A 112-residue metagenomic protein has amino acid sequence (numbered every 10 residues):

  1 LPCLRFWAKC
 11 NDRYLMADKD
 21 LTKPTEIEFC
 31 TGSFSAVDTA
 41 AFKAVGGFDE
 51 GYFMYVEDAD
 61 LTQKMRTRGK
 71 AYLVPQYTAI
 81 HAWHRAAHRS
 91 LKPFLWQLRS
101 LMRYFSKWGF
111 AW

Functional and structural regions predicted by a protein language model:
L1-C3, D38, L101: Generic structural signal for conserved hydrophobic packing positions in ordered secondary structure
L1-I27: Short, flexible, basic/aromatic active-site loop/helix in glycosyltransferases
P2, G47-E50, R99: Alpha-helical structural elements
T25-I27, S33-S35, T39-F53, A59-I80: Catalytic donor-sugar/metal-binding loop of nucleotide-sugar-dependent glycosyltransferases
D60-Q63, T67-W112: Active-site-adjacent helix/loop segment of glycosyltransferases that harbors family-specific signature motifs
